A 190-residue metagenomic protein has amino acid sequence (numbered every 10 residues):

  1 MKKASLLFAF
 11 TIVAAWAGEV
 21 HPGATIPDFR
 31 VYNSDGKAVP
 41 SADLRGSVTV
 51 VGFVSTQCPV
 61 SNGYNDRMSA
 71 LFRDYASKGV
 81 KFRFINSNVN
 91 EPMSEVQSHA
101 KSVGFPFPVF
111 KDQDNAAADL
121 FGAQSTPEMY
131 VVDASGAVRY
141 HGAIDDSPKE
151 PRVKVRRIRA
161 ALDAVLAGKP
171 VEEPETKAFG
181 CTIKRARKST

Functional and structural regions predicted by a protein language model:
S5-A15: Bacterial N-terminal signal peptides
W16-A42: N-terminal "domain-start" segment that seeds a small globular fold
P40-N62, L162: Short active-site neighborhood of thiol/selenol oxidoreductases, capturing the structured segment around
G46-T49, S77-F82, F105-F107, A134-A137: Loop/turn elements at helix/coil->beta-strand transitions in domains of secreted/extracellular proteins
S55-D66, V89-N90, M129, C181-K184 (+1 more regions): Short, thiol/selenol-centered motifs that function as redox-active sites or metal-ligating centers
N62-V103, K111-L120: Structural microenvironment flanking redox-active thiols in thiol-disulfide oxidoreductases
H99-H141: Short, internal strand/loop/helix patches that form the active-site neighborhood or redox-interaction surface
V131-T190: Thiol-/selenol-based redox modules, centered on thioredoxin-like and closely related oxidoreductase domains
